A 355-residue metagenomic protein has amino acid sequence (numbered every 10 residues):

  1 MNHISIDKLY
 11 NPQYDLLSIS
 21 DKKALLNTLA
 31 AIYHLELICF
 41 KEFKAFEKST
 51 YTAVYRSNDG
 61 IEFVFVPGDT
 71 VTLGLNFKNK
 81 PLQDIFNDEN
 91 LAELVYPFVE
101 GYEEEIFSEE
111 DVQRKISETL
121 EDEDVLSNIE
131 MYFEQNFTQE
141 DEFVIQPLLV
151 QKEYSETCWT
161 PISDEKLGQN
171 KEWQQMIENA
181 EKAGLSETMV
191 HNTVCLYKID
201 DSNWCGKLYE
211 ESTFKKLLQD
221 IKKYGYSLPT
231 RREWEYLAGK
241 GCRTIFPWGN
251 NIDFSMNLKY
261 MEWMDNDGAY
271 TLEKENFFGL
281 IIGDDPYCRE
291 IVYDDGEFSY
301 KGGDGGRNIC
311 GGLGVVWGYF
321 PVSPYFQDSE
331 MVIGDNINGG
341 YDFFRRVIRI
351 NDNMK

Functional and structural regions predicted by a protein language model:
M1-S227, G334-K355: Extended beta-strand/loop cores of jelly-roll/beta-sandwich
N2-L26, K274, F278, G283-K355: Surface-exposed recognition segments
F77-P81, D88, S163-E165, K259-M261 (+2 more regions): Surface-exposed beta-strand edges and their flanking turn/coil or helix-capping segments
Y102-E103, K166-L167, K171-N192, S227 (+3 more regions): Repeat-unit-sized solenoid/scaffold elements
C195-G312: Functional-site microenvironments in short loops/helix caps that host divalent-cation chemistry
